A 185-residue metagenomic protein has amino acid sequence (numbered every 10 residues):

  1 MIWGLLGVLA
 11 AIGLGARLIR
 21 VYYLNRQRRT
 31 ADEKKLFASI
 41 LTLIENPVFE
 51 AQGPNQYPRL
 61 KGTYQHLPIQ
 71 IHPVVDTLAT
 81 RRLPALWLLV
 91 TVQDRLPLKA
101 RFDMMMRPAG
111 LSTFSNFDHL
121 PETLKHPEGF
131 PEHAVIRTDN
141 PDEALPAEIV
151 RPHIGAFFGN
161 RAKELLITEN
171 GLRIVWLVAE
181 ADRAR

Functional and structural regions predicted by a protein language model:
M1-L9: Feature marks short, highly hydrophobic, charge-poor N-terminal signal-anchor/signal peptide-like helices that anchor
A10-L14: Hydrophobic membrane-insertion alpha-helices, especially the h-region of bacterial N-terminal signal peptides
G15-I40: Transmembrane-cytosolic junction motif
I44, E50-Y57, K61-Y64, Q70 (+1 more regions): Charged, low-complexity intrinsically disordered regions
